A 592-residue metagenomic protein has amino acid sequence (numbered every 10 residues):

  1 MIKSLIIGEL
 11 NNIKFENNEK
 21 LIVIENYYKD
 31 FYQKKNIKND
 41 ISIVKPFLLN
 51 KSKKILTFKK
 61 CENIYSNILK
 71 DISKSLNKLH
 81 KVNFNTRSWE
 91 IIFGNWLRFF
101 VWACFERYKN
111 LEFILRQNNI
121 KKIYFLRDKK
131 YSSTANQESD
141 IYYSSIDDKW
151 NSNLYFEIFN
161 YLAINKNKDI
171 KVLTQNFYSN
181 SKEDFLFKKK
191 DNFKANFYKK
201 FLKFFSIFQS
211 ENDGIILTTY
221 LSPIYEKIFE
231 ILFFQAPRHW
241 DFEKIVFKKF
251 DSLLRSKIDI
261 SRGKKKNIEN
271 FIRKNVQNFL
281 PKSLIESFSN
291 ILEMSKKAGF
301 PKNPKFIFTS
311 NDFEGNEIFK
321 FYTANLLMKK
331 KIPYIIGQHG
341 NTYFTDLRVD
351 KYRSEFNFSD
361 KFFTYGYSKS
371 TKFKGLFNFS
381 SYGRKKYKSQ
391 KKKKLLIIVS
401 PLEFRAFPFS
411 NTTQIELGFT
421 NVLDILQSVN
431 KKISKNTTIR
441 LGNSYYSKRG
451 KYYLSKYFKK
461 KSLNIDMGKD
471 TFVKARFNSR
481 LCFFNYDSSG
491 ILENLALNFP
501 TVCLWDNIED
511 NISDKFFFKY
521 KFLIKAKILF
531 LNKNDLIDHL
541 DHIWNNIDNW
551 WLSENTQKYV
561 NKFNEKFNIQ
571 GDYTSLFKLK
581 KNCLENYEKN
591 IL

Functional and structural regions predicted by a protein language model:
M1-L592: Catalytic-core helical/loop segments in enzymes performing group transfer/polymerization on anionic/lipid-linked
